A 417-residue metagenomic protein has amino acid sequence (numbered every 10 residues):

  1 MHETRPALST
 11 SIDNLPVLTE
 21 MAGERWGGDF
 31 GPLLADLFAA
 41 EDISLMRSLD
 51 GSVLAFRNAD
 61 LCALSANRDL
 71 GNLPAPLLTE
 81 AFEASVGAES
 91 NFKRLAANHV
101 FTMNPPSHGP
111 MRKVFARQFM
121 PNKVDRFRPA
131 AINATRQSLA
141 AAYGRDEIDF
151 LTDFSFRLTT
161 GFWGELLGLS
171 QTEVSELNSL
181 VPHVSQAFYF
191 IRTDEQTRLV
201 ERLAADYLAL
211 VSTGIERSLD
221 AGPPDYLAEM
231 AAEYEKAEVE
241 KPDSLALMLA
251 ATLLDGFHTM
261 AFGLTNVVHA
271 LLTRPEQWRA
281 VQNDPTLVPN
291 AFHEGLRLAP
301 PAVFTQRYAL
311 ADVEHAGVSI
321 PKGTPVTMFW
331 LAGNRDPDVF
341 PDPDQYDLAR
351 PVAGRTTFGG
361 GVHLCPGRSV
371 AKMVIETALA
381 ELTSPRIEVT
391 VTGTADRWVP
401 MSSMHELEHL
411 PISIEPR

Functional and structural regions predicted by a protein language model:
M1-R417: Cytochrome P450
